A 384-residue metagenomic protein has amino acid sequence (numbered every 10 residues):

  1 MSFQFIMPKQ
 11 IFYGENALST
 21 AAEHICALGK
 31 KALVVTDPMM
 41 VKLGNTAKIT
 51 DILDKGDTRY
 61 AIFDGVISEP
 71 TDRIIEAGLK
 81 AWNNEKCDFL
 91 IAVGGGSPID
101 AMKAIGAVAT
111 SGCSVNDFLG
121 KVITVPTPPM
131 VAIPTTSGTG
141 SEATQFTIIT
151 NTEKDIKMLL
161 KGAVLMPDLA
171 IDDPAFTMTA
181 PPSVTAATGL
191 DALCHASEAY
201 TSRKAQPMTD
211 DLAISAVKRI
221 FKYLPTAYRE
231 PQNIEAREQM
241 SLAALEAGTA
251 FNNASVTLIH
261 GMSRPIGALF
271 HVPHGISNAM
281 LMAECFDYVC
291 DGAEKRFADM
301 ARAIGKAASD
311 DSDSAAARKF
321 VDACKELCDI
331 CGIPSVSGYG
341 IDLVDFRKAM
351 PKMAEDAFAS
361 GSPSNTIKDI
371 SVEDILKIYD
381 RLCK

Functional and structural regions predicted by a protein language model:
M1-F89, V336: ATP/NTP phosphate-donor binding region
L18-A21, K42-N45, D72, S97-K103 (+3 more regions): Short glycine/serine/threonine-rich phosphate/pyrophosphate-binding segments that cradle anionic phosphate groups
S19, T110-A205, A298-D299, A303: A glycine/threonine-rich phosphate-anchoring loop and its flanking beta-alpha core in nucleotide/phosphate-binding
I49, L79, P98-S111, A143-T144: Short Gly/Thr/Asp-enriched flexible loops that form oxyanion-binding sites at enzyme active sites
K86-K103, T135-S141, L269-V272: Glycine/serine-rich anion-binding loops at beta->alpha junctions that coordinate negatively charged ligand groups
A199-E326: Active-site segments that bind and position negatively charged phosphate/pyrophosphate groups
F297, A307-K384: C-terminal charged capping/lid subdomain of soluble metabolic enzymes
